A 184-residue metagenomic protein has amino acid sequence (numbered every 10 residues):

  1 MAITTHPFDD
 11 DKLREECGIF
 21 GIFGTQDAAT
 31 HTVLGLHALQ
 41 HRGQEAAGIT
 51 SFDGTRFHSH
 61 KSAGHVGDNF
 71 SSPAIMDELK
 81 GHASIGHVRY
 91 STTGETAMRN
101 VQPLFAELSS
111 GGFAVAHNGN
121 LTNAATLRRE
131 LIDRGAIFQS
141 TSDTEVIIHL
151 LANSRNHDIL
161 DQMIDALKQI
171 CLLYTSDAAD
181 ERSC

Functional and structural regions predicted by a protein language model:
M1-S176, S183: Conserved short alpha-helical segments that host acidic/polar catalytic motifs at enzyme active sites
